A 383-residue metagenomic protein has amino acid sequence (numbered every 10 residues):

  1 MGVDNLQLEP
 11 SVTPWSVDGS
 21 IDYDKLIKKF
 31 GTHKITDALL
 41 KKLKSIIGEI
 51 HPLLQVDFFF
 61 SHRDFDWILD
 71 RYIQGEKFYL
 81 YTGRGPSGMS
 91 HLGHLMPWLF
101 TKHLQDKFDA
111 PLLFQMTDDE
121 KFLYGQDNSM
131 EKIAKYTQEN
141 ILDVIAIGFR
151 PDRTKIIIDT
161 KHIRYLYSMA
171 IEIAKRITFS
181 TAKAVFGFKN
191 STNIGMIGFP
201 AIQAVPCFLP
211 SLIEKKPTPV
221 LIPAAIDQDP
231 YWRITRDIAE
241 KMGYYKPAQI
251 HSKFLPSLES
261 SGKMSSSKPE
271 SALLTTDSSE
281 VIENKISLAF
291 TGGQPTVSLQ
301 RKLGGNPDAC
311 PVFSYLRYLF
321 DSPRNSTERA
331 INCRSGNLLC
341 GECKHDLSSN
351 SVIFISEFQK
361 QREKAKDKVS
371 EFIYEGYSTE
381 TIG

Functional and structural regions predicted by a protein language model:
M1-G85, K155, V220, R236-S287 (+3 more regions): Non-catalytic terminal extensions that flank enzyme cores
L69-G75, Q105-K107, P200-A201: Short glycine/proline-enriched loop/turn "hinge" motifs that connect secondary-structure elements and lie
G85-H94: Short, glycine-rich nucleotide/cofactor-binding loops
H91, V144, D227, S261 (+1 more regions): Divalent metal-coordination and catalytic microenvironments
G93-F114: Histidine-anchored nucleotide/phosphate-binding helix
F114-L123: Short, conserved phosphate-binding/catalytic loop or strand-edge motifs used in phosphoryl-/nucleotidyl-transfer
Y124, M130-A248: Divalent-metal (Mg2+/Mn2+/Ca2+)-assisted nucleotide/phosphate chemistry catalytic cores
G305-A309: Small-residue-rich helix-loop
